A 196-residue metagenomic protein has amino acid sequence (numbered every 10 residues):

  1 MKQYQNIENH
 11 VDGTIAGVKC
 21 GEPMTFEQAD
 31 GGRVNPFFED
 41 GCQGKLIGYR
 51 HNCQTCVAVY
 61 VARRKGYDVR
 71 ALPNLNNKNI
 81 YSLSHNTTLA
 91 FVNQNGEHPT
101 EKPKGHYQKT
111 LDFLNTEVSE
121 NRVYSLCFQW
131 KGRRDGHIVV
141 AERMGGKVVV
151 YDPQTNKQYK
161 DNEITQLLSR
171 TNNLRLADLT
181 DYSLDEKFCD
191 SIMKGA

Functional and structural regions predicted by a protein language model:
M1-E120, C127-G132, Q166-A196: Glycine-rich short-loop/terminal segments
V59, K147, N156: Short loop/turn segments at secondary-structure transitions that flank enzyme active sites
H106-Q108, K157-K160: Short amphipathic alpha-helical surface micro-motifs
V123-P153: Catalytic nucleophile-His microenvironment captured as a short glycine-rich beta-strand/loop that brackets
Q158-L168: A short, polar/proline- and glycine-enriched secondary-structure boundary/capping micro-motif
